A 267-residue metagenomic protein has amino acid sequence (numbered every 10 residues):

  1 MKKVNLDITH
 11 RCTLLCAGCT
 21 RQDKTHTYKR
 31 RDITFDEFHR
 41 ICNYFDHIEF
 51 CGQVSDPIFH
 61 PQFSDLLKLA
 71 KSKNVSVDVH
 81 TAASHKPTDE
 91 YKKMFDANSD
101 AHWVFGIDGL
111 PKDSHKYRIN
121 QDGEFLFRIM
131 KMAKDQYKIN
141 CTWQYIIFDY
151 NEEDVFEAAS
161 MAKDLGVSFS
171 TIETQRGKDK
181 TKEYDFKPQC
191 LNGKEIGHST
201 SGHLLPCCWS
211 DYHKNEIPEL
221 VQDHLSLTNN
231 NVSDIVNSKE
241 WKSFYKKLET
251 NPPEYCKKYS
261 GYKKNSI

Functional and structural regions predicted by a protein language model:
M1-H102, D113-E124, R128, Q136 (+3 more regions): Conserved alpha-helical substructure of the radical SAM core
L6, H10-T13, Y184, T250-P253: Processing junctions and N-termini across compartments
D7, Y44-G52, S76-H80, S99-G109 (+3 more regions): Conserved C-terminal portion of the radical SAM core fold that forms the substrate/S-adenosylmethionine-binding
C12, C16-C19, C190, C207-C208 (+1 more regions): Short cysteine clusters
L15, T27-Y28, I58-H60, P111-H115 (+5 more regions): Short catalytic/ligand-binding loop motif for oxyanion handling, primarily in non-cytosolic enzymes, centered on
C16, D23, K194, D211-Y212 (+1 more regions): Extracellular/secretory pathway and lumenal proteins
L66, N74-H80, K92, W103 (+5 more regions): Catalytic cores of transferase enzymes with a strong primary signal for eukaryotic protein kinases
R128-N140, S160, D164-K180, H203 (+1 more regions): C-terminal accessory region of radical SAM enzymes
